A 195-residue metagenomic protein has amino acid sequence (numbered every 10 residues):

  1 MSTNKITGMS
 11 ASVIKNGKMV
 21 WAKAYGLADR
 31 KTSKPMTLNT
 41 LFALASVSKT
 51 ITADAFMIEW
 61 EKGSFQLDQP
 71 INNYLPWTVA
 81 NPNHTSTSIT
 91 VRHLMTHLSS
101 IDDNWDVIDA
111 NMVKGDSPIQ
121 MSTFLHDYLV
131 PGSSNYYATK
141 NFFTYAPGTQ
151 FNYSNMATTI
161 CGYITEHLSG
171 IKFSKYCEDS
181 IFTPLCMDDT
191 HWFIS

Functional and structural regions predicted by a protein language model:
S2-P35, L67, T123-V130, T190-H191: A short, well-structured edge-of-sheet supersecondary motif
G8-S12, P82-H84, W105-D109, T190-F193: Surface-exposed patches in mature extracellular/periplasmic domains of secreted proteins
A22-Y25, N104-A110, E178, W192-S195: Short, solvent-exposed loop/turn and secondary-structure capping segments
D29-S154, I171: Active-site-proximal loop and beta-strand segments within enzyme catalytic domains
C161-H167: Well-ordered alpha-helical scaffold segments within catalytic/enzyme domains
